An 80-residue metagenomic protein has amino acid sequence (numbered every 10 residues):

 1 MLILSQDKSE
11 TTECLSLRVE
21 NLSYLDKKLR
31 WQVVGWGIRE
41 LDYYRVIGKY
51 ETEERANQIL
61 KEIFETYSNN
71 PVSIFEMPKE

Functional and structural regions predicted by a protein language model:
M1-E80: Eukaryotic intrinsically disordered, low-complexity regulatory linkers and tails enriched in Ser/Thr/Pro
